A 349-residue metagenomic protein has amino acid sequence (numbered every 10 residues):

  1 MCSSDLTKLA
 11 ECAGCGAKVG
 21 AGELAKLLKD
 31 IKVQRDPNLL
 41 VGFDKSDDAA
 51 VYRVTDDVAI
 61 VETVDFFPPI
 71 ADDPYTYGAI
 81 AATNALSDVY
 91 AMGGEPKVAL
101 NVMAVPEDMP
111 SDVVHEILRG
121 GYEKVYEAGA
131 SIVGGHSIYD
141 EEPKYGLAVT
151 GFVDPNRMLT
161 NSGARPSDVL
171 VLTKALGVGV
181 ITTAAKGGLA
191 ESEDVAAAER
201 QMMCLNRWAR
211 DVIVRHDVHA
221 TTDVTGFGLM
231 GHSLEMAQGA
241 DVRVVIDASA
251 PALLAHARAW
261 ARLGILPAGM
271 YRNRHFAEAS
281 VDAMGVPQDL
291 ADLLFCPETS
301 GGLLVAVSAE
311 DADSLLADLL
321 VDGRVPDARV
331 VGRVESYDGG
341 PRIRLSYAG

Functional and structural regions predicted by a protein language model:
C2-G349: Helix-biased detector of long, well-ordered alpha-helical tracts
